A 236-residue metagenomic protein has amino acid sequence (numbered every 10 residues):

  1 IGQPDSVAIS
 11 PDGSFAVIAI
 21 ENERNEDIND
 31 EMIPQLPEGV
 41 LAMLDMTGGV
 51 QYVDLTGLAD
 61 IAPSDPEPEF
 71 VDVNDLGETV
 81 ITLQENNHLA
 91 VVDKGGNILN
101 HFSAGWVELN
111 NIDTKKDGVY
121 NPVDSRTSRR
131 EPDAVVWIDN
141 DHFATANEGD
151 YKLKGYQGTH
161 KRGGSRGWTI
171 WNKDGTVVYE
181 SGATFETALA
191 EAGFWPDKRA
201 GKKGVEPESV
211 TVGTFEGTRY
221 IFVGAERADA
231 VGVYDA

Functional and structural regions predicted by a protein language model:
I1, T47-P66, N100-R126, D174-K202: Surface-exposed loop and turn segments in beta-propeller and other repeat-based domains that flank or scaffold
G2-D5, E23, P37, E67 (+6 more regions): Beta-rich catalytic cores
I9-G13, V73-L76, I138-N140, T214-T218: Residue-level detector of Asp-centered blade-edge/turn motifs that repeat once per structural unit in beta-propeller
I18-G39, T145-R166: Short, conserved, GDST-rich strand-edge loop motifs in beta-rich repeat architectures
N25-E26, L41, N87-A90, K152-L153 (+2 more regions): Structural signal for beta-propeller blades
P34-T47, G96, K161-D174: Beta-propeller blade signature
